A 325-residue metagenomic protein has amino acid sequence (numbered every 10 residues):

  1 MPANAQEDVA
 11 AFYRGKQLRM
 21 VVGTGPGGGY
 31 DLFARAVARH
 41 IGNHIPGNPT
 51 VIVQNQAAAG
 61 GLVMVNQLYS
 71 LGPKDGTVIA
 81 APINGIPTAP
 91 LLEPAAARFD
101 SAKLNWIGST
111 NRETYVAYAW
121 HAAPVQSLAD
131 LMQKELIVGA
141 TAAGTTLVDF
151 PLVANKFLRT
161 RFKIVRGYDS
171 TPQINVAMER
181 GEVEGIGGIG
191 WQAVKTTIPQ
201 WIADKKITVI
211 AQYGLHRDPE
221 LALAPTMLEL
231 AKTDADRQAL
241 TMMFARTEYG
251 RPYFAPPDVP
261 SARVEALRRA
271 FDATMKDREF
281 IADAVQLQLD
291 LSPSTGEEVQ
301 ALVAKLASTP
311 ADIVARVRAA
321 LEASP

Functional and structural regions predicted by a protein language model:
A5-F12, P325: Cleaved targeting-peptide boundary
Q6-D8, Q54, T160: Boundary of Sec targeting at the N-terminus
R14-L18, A203-D204, I210, L230-K232 (+2 more regions): An extracytoplasmic/periplasmic, membrane-proximal ligand-sensing/linker region
L18, N43-I45, Q67-V78, I86-E184 (+3 more regions): Hinge/capping helix and adjacent helix->loop/strand transition within the periplasmic-binding protein
R19-A34, A57-G60, G139-T146: Extracytoplasmic "Venus flytrap"
V37, A59-L62, G76-A89, S109-N111 (+1 more regions): Ligand-binding clamshell of periplasmic/extracellular solute-binding protein-like
P49-N66: Early extracytoplasmic/lumenal segment of secretory-pathway proteins
A81-P82, T141, G167, G187-I189 (+2 more regions): Short beta-strand and adjacent tight-turn residues that come in two discontinuous sequence segments and form the edges
